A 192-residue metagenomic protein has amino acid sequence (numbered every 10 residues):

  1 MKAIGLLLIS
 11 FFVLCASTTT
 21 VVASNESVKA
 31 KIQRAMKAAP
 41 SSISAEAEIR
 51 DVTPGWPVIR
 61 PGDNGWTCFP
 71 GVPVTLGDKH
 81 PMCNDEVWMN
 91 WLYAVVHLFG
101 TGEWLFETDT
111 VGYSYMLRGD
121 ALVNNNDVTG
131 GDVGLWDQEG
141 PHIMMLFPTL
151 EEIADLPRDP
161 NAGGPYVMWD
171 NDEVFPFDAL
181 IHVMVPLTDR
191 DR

Functional and structural regions predicted by a protein language model:
M1-G5: Positively charged n-region of N-terminal signal peptides that target proteins for export
L7-A16: Bacterial N-terminal signal peptides
T18-S24: Sec/Tat signal peptide C-region and signal peptidase I cleavage site
S24-R192: Primary mode marks residue(s) on the alpha4-beta5-alpha5 output face of response regulator receiver
